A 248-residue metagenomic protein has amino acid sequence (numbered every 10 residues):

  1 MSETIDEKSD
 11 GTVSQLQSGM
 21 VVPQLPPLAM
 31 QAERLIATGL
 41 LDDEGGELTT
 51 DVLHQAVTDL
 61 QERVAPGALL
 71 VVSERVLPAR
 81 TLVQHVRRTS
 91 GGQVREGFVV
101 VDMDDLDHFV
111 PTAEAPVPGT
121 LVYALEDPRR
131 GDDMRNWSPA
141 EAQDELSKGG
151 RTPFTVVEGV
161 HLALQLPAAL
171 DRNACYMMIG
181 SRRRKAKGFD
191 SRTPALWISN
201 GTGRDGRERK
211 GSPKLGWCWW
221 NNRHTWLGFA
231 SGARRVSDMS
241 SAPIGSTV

Functional and structural regions predicted by a protein language model:
S2-T152, G159-V248: A binding-site-centric feature that preferentially detects glycan-recognition modules on secreted/surface proteins
